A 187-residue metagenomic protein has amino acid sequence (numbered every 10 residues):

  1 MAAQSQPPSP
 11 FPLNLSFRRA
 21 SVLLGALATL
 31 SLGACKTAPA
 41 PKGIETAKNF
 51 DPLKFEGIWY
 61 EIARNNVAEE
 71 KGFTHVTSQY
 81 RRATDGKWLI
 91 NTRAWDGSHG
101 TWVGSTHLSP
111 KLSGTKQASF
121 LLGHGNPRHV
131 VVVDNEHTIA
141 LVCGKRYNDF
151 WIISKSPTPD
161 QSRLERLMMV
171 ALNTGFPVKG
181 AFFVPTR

Functional and structural regions predicted by a protein language model:
A2-Q4, P10-F11, L30-R187: A beta-rich soluble binding module of mature secreted/lumenal proteins
Q6-V22: Bacterial N-terminal signal peptides that target proteins for export
R18-L32: Hydrophobic alpha-helical topogenic segments used for membrane insertion/localization
